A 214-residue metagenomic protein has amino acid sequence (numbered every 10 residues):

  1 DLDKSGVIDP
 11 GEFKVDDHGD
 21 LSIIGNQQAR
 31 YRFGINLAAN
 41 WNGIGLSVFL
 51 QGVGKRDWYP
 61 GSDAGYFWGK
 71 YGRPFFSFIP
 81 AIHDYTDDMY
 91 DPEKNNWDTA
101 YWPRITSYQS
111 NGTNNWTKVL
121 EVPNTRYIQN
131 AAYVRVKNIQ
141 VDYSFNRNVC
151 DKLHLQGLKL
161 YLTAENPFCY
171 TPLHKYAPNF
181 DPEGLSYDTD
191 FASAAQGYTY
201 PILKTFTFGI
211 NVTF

Functional and structural regions predicted by a protein language model:
S5, D9: Acidic carboxylate motifs that coordinate Ca2+ or other divalent cations, activating on Asp/Glu
Y31-F33, N42-I44, A132, H154-L158 (+1 more regions): Outer-envelope beta-barrel architecture signal
G34-N36, N138-D142, T207-G209: Membrane-embedded beta-strand positions in outer-membrane beta-barrel channels/transporters
W41-G43, G52-R56, N138, F145 (+2 more regions): Transmembrane beta-strands of outer-membrane beta-barrel pores
G43-S47, N148-V149: Repeated loop/turn-to-beta-strand initiation elements of outer-membrane beta-barrel proteins
V48, L160-L162, I210: Membrane-embedded beta-strand positions of outer-membrane beta-barrel proteins
K55-K159: Extracytoplasmic gating/loop element in the C-terminal half of outer-membrane beta-barrel translocons and assembly
Y71, M89-P92, C169-F214: C-terminal beta-signal and terminal closure region of outer-membrane beta-barrel proteins
